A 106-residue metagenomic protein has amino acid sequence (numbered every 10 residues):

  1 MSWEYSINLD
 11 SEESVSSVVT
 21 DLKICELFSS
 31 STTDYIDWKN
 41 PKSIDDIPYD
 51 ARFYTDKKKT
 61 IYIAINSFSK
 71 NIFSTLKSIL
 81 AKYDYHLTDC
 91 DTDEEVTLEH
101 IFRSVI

Functional and structural regions predicted by a protein language model:
M1-E13: Terminal, regulation- and interaction-focused segments at domain boundaries
S2, K77-I106: Acidic, proline/glycine-rich low-complexity IDRs
I7, A51-F53, I61-I63, L76 (+1 more regions): Hydrophobic beta-strand residues in large extracellular and virion-surface proteins
S14-N71, H100-I101: Short, intrinsically disordered low-complexity segments
S17, N71-S78, K82: Long, highly charged amphipathic alpha-helices
